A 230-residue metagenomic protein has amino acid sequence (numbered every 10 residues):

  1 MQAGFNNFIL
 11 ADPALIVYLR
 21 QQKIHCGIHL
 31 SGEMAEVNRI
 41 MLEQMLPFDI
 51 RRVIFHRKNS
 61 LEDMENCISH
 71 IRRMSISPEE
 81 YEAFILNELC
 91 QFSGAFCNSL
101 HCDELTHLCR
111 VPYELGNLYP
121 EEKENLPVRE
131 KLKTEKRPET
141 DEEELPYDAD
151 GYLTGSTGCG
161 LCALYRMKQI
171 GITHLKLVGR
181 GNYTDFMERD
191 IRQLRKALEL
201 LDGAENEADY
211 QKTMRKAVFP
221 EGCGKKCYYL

Functional and structural regions predicted by a protein language model:
M1-I40, I54-L230: Active-site pocket-lining/capping segments in soluble small-molecule metabolic enzymes
D49-I50: As written
